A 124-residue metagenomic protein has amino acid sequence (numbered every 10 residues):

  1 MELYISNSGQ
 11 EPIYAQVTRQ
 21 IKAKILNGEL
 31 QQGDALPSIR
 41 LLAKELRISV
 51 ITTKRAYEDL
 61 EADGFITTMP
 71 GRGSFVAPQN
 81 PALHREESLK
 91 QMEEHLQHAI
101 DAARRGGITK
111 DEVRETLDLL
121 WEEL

Functional and structural regions predicted by a protein language model:
M1-A35, L41, K90-L124: Extreme N-terminal segment that seeds HTH/winged-HTH DNA-binding domains in transcriptional regulators
Y14, S38, R72-L89: Short, cationic-aromatic polyanion-contact patches
E29-L30, D34, E61-G71, A77-Q79: Beta-hairpin "wing" of winged helix-turn-helix
A35-L46, L60: A short alpha-helical element within helix-turn-helix/winged-helix DNA-binding domains across DNA-binding proteins
E45, A62-F65, G106, E123: Residue cluster at the C-terminal edge of the helix-turn-helix DNA-binding motif
E58, A62, D118: Residue-level detection of the helix-turn-helix DNA-binding "recognition helix"
